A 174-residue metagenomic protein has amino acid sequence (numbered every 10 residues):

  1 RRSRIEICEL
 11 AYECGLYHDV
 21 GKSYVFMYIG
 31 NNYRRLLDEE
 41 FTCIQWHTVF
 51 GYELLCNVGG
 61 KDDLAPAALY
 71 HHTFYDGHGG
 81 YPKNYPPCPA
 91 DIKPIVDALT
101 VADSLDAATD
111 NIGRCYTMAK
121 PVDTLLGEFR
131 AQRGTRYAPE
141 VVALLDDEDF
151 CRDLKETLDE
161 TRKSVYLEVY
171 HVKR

Functional and structural regions predicted by a protein language model:
R1-Q45, Y52-V58, D62, K173: Acidic/His-rich, divalent-metal-binding segments that scaffold phosphate/diphosphate chemistry
R2-S3, P87, V122: Hydrophobic alpha-helical segments with strong N-terminal bias
E9-G15, L55-T100, C115-M118, E128-R174: Histidine/acidic-rich helix-loop-helix segments that form or flank divalent-metal centers in metalloenzyme catalytic
V20-Y28, H71-G79, L105-A108: A short secondary-structure junction motif
V25-F26, D110-G113, L145: Active-site-proximal flexible loops/turns
R34-L36, G113-V122: Short, charged, surface-exposed loops that flank catalytic or proteolytic processing sites
D97-D110: Conserved beta-strand-loop-short alpha-helix elements that form and flank the Mn2+/Mg2+-coordinating active site
